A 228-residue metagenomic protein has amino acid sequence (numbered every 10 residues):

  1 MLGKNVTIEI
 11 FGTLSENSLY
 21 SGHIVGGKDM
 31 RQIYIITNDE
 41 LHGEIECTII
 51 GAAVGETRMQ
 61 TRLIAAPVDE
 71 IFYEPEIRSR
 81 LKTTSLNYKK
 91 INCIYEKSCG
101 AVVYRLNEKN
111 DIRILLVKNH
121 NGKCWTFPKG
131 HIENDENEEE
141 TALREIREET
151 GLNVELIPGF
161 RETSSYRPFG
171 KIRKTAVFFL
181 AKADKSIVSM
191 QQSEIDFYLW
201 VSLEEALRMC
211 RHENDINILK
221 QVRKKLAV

Functional and structural regions predicted by a protein language model:
M1-I94: Hydrophobic N-terminal alpha-helices or hydrophobic patches in metabolic proteins across all domains of life
I8-S18, K97-Y104, H120-F127, H131-N134: N-terminal first-folded block
V25-G27, D39-H42, E108-K109, N121-K123 (+2 more regions): Short, charged/polar surface micro-motifs in flexible loops or helix N-caps
K28, I94-E96, K109, K171-R173 (+1 more regions): A generic fold-level signal
R31, K97-C99, I112, A176-V177 (+1 more regions): Change "...and in nucleic-acid phosphodiester-cleaving endonucleases..." to "...and in nucleic-acid processing enzymes
T84-Y95, R208, E213-V228: Charged phosphate-binding loop/patch that engages nucleotide di/tri-phosphates or the phosphate backbone of nucleic
K89-I114: Conserved N-terminal beta-strand and adjoining loop/helix that marks the start of the Nudix/MutT-like hydrolase domain
G130-N217, Q221: Unchanged
